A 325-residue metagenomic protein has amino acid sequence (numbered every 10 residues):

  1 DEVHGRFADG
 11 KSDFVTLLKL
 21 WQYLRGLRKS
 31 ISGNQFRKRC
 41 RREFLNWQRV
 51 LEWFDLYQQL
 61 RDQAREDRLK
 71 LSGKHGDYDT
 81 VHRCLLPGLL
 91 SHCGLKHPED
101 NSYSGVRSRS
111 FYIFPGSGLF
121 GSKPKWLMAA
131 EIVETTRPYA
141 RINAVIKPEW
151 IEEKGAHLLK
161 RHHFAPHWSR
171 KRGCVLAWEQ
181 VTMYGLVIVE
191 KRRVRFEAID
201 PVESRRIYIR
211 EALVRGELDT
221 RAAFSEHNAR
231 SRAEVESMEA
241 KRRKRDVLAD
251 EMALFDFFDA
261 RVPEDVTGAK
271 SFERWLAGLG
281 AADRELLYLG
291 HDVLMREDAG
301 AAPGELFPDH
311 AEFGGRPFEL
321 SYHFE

Functional and structural regions predicted by a protein language model:
D1-V175, R193, A198, V202 (+5 more regions): Second RecA-like catalytic domain
V181-G185, R192-E197, D298-E325: C-terminal accessory/binding modules appended to enzymatic or scaffolding proteins
R242-L248, M252, V262-D265, F272-P303: Flexible, glycine-rich loop/tail regions that form catalytic "lids" or insertion modules at the edges of active sites
